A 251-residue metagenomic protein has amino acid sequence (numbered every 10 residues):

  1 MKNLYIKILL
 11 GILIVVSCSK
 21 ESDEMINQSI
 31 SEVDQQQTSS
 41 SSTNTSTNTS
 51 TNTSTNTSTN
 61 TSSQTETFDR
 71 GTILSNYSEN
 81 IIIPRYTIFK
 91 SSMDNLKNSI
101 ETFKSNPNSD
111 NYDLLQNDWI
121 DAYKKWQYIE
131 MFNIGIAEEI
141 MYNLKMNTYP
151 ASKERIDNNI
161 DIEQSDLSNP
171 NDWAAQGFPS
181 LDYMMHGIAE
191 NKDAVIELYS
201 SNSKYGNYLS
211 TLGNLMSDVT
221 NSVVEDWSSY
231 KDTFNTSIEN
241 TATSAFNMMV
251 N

Functional and structural regions predicted by a protein language model:
M1-I8: Bacterial N-terminal signal peptides that target proteins for export
I8-F68: Bacterial Sec-dependent N-terminal signal peptides
S63-N251: Mature extracytoplasmic or organellar-lumen-exposed domains after removal of signal/transit peptides
